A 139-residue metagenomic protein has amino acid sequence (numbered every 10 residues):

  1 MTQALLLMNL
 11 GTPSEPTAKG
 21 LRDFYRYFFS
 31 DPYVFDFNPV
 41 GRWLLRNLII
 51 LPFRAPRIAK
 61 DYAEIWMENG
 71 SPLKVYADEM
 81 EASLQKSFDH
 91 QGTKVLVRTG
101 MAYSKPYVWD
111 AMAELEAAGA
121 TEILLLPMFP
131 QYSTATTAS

Functional and structural regions predicted by a protein language model:
M1-S139: Active-site-proximal alpha-helix that buttresses catalytic centers in soluble enzyme cores
